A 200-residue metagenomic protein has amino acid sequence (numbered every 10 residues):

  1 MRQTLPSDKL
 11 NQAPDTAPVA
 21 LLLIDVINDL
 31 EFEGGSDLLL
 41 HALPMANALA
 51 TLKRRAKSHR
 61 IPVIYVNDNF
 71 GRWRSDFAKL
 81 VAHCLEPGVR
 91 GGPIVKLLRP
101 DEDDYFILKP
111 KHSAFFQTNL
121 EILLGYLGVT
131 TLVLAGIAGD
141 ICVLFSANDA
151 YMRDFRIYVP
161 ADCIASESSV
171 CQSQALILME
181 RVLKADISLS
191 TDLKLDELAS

Functional and structural regions predicted by a protein language model:
M1-A20, R54-H59, H83-S200: Active-site-adjacent betaalpha module
A17, G35-N67: A short alpha/beta connector and helix-capping loop motif
L23, I27, Y65-V66, P160: Generic enzyme active-site microenvironment
I27-E33: Short acidic, Gly/Ser-rich segments with clustered Asp/Glu that frequently serve as metal-coordination loops in enzyme
D29, N69-R72, I164-S166: Solvent-exposed loop/turn segments at secondary-structure junctions within structured extracellular/periplasmic domains
E33-D37, D76-K79: Short acidic, glycine/proline-rich loop/turn micro-motifs
L38-H41, V81-A82, Y151: Glycine-rich, phosphate-binding/catalytic loops in enzymes
P62-V63, D68-A82: Early exported N-terminus immediately downstream of N-terminal targeting peptides
